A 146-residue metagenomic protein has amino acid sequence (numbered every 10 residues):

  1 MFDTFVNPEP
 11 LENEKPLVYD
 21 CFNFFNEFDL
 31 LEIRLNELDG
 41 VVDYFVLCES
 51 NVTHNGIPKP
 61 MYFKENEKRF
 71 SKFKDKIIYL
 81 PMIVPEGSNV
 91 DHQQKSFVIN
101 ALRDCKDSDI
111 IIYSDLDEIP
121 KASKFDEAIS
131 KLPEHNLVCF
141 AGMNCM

Functional and structural regions predicted by a protein language model:
M1-G40: N-proximal low-complexity "stem/linker" segments adjacent to membrane-targeting elements
L11-L17, N51-Y113, A122: Active-site-proximal specificity loops/subdomain of glycosyltransferases
V18, D43, D109, D117 (+1 more regions): Conserved acidic residues
F22-N26, I83, D117-P120, N144-C145: Short, flexible loop/turn elements at secondary-structure junctions
E27-G40, Y44, H54-E65: Short, well-formed alpha-helical segments that are part of the catalytic scaffolds of diverse glycosyltransferases
F45, I77-P81, V138-C139: Conserved beta-strand scaffold positions in the cores of enzyme catalytic domains, especially in NTP/NDP-utilizing
V46-S50: Short internal beta-strands
E118-M146: Conserved catalytic core of nucleotide-sugar-dependent glycosyltransferases
